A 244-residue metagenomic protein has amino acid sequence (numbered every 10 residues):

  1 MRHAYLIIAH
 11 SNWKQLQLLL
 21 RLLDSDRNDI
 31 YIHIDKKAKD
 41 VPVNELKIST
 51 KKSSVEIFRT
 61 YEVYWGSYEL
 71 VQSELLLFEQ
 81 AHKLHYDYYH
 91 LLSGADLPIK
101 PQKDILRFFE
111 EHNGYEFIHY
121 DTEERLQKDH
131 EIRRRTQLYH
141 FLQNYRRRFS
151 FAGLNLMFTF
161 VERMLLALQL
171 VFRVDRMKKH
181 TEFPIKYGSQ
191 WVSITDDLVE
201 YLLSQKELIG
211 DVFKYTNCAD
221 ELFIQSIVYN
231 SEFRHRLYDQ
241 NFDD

Functional and structural regions predicted by a protein language model:
M1-D244: ER/Golgi luminal nucleotide-sugar-dependent glycosyltransferases, focusing on the catalytic module
